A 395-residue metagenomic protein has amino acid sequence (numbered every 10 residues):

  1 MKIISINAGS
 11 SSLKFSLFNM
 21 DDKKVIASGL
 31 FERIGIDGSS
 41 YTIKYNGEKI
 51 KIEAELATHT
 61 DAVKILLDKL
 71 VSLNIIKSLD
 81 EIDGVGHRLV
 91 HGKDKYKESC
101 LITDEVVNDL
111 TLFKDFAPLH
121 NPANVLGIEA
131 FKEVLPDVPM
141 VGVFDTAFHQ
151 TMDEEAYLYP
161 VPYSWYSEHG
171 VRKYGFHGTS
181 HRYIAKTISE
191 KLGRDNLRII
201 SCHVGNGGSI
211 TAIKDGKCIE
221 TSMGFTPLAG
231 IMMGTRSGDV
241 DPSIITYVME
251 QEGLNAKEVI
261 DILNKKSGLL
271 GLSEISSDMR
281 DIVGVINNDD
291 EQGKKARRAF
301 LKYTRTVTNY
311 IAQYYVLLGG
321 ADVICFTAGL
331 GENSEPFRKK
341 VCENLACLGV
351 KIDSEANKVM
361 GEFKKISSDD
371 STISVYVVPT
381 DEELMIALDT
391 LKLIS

Functional and structural regions predicted by a protein language model:
M1-I4: Extreme N-terminal starter segment of soluble prokaryotic enzymes
S12-L56: Short glycine-rich, Thr/Ser-proximal phosphate-binding strand/loop in the N-terminal lobe of ATP-dependent enzymes
D68-D83, I188-G193, I311-D322: Phosphate/pyrophosphate-binding loops at sites that engage ATP/ADP/AMP, CoA/4′-phosphopantetheine, polyphosphate
L70-H120, V141, A147-A156: Short beta-strand-loop/turn "lid" adjacent to the catalytic site in phosphate-handling enzymes
F148-Q251: Glycine-rich phosphate-binding loop of actin/hexokinase-like ATP-binding domains
D261, G268-L272, M279-L317: Adenine-nucleotide phosphate-binding core of ATP-dependent small-molecule kinases
D322-L345: Glycine-rich phosphate-binding loops at beta-strand->alpha-helix junctions
D353, N357-S395: Glycine-rich phosphate-binding/hydrolytic loop that grips phosphoryl groups
